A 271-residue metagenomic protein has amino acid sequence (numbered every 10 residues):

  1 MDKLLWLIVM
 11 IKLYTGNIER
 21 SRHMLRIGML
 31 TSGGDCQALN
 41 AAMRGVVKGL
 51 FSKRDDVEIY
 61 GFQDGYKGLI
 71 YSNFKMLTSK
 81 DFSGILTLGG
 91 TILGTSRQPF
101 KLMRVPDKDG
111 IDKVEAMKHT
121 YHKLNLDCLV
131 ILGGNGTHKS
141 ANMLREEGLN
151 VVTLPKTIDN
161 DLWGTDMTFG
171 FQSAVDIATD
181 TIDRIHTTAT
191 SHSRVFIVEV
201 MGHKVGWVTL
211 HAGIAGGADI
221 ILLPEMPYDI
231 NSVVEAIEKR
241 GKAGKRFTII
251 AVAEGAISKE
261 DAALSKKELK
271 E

Functional and structural regions predicted by a protein language model:
K3-H23: Short, Lys/Arg-enriched N-terminal segments with co-localized hydrophobic residues within the first ~10-30 amino acids
R20-S32, A42-D127, G136, S258-A263 (+1 more regions): A cross-family phosphate/adenosyl-ligand binding-site feature
S32-D35, F62-K67, R97-Q98, G134-T137 (+4 more regions): Short, ordered loop/turn segments at secondary-structure junctions
L39-A42, I70-K75, R104-V105, S140-R145 (+4 more regions): Short acidic, glycine/serine/threonine-rich loops at helix termini
V47-M76, G148-R184: Glycine/threonine-rich beta-strand-loop-alpha-helix active-site module that forms ligand/phosphate-binding
T120, C128-G133, K139-M143, N150 (+2 more regions): Accessory alpha-helical/coil subdomains and C-terminal extensions that flank or cap enzyme catalytic cores
